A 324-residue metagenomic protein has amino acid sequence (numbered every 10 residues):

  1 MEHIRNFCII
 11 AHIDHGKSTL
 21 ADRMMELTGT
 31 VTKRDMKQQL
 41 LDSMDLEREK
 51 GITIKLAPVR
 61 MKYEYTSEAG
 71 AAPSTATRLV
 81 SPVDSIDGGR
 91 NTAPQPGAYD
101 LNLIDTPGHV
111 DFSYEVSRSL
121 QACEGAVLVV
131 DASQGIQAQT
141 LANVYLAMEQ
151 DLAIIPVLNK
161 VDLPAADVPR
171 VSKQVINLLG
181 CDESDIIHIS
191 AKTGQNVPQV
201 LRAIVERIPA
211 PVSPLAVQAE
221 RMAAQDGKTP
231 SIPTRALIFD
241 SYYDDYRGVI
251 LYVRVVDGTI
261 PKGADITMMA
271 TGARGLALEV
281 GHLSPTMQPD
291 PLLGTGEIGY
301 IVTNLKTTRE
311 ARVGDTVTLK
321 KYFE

Functional and structural regions predicted by a protein language model:
M1-E68, A98-V130, I136, N143 (+1 more regions): P-loop NTPase switch module centered on the Walker A-proximal segment
N6-I9, T19, R23, I155 (+4 more regions): Hydrophobic regular secondary-structure detector
H12-H15, M25, H109, D131-G135 (+7 more regions): Short, ordered loop/turn segments at secondary-structure junctions
R23-M24, E115-R118, A122, Q139-L146 (+3 more regions): Alpha-helical scaffold elements adjacent to nucleotide-binding pockets in ATP/GTP-utilizing enzyme cores
K33-D35, D111, Q137-A138, L163-P169 (+2 more regions): Switch/connector loops and helix/strand junctions flanking conserved nucleotide-binding motifs in nucleotide-processing
T66-Y99, S213-S231: Intrinsic disorder/low-complexity segments
A126-E183: Conserved C-terminal guanine-recognition region of P-loop GTPase G domains, centered on the G4
L179-V217, Q225-E324: Conserved catalytic-core segments of large NTP-driven translation/proteostasis enzymes
